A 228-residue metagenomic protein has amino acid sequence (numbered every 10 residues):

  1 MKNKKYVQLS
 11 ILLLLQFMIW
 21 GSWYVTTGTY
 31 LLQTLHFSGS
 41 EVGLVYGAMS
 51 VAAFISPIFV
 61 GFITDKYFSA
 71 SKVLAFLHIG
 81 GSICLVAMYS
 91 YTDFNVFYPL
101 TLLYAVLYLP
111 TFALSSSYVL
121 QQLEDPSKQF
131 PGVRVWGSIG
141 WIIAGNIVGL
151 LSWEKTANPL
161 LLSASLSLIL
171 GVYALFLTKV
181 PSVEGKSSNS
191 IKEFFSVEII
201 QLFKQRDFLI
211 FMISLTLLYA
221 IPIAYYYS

Functional and structural regions predicted by a protein language model:
M1-N3, L177-S214: Juxtamembrane intracellular "pre-TM" segments in multi-pass secondary transporters
K2-S50, D207-S214, Y219-S228: Helix-loop boundary and gating motifs at the non-cytosolic
K4-Y6, Y89-T101: Helix-loop junctions at membrane interfaces in 12-TM secondary transporters
S50-I58, W141-I142, N146: Residue-level signature of mid-helix packing/kink "hotspots" within the transmembrane helices of 12-pass Major
I55-S69, L151-W153: Helix-to-loop junctions at the C-terminal end of transmembrane segments in multipass secondary transporters
K72-V86: Structural signature of the two symmetry-related core transmembrane helices
L102-W136: Cytoplasmic helix-loop-helix junction between adjacent transmembrane helices in 12-TM secondary transporters
P159-F176: Symmetry-related core transmembrane helices of the 12-TM Major Facilitator Superfamily/SLC fold
